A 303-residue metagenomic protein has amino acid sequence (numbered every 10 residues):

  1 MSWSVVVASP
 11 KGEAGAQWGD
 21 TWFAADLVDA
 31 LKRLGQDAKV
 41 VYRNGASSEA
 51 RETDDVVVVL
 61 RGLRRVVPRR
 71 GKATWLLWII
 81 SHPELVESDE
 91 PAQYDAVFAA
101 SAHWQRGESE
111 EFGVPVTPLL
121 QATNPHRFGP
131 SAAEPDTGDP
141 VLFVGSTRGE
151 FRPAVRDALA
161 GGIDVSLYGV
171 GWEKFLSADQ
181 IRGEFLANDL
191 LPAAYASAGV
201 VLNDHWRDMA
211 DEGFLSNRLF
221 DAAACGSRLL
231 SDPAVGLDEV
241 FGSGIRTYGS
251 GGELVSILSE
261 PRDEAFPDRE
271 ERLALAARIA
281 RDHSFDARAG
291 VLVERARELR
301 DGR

Functional and structural regions predicted by a protein language model:
M1-G71, A96, Q105-E111, T117-P118 (+5 more regions): N-terminal pre-catalytic "stem/leader" segment of glycosyltransferase-like enzymes
A16-W22, D29, P125-S197, D208: Conserved catalytic-core segment of nucleotide-activated headgroup transferases in glycan assembly
E49-R51, D89-P91, A193-A194: Structural alpha-helical scaffold elements that stabilize or flank donor/cofactor-binding regions in carbohydrate
P68-I163, S284-A287, R300: Catalytic core of nucleotide-activated saccharide and alditol-phosphate transferases
E87, N188-L191, L219, L254: Acidic, amphipathic alpha-helical patches
N188-D189, V201-A224, S231-A234, D238-E239: Nucleotide-sugar-dependent
A223, R228-R303: Pol beta-like nucleotidyltransferase catalytic core
